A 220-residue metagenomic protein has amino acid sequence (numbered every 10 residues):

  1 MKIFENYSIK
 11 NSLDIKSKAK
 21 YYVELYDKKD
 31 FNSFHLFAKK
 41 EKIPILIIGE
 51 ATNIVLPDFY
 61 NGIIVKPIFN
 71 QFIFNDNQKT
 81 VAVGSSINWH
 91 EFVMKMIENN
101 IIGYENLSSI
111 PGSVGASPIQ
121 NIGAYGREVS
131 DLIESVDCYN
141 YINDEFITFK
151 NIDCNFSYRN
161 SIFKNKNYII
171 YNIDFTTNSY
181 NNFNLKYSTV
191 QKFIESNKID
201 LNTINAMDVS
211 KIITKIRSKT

Functional and structural regions predicted by a protein language model:
M1-E128, L132-V136, N140-I142: Anion-binding (especially nucleotide phosphate/pyrophosphate-binding) glycine-rich loop and adjoining beta-alpha core
I3-I15, I54, F146-T220: Phosphate/pyrophosphate- and phosphate-bearing ligand-binding catalytic cores of soluble enzymes
